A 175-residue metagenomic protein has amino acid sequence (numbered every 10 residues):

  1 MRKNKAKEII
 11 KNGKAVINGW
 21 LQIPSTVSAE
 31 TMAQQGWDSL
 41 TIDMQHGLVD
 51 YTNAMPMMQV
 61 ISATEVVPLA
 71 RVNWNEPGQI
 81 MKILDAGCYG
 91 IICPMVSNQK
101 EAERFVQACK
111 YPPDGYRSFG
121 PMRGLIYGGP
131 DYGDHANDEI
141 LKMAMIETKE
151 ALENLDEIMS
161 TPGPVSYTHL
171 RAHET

Functional and structural regions predicted by a protein language model:
M1-N18, P130-A136: N-terminal amphipathic alpha-helix/helix-capping segment at the start of soluble metabolic enzymes
G19, D43, I91, F105 (+2 more regions): Conserved, mostly hydrophobic/aromatic
Q22-M32, N75-M81, A151-M159: Short, acidic/polar
S28, S39-N53, R171: Glycine-rich, proline-tolerant flexible connector loops at the mouths of alpha/beta enzymes
Y51-V72: Alpha-helix-loop-beta-strand connector modules within alpha/beta enzyme cores
V66-G90: Active-site beta->alpha loop and helix N-cap motifs at the rims of alpha/beta catalytic domains
C93-T161: Conserved anion-binding
T168-T175: Conserved small/polar residues in nucleotide/adenosyl-binding loops
